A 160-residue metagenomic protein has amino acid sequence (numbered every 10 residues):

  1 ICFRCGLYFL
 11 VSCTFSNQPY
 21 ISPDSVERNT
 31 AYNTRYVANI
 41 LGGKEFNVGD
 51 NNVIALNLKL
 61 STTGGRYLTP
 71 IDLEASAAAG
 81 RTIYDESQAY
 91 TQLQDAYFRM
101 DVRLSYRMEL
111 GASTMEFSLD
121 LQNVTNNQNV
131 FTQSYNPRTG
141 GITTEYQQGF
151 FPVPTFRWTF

Functional and structural regions predicted by a protein language model:
I1-R66: Gram-negative outer-membrane beta-barrel transporters
F3, T30-Y36, Y90-F98, Y146-F150: Short sequence motifs at beta-strands and strand-loop junctions characteristic of Gram-negative outer-membrane
T14-F15, R28-Y32, A75-A77, Y90-L93 (+1 more regions): N-terminal start-of-chain detector that recognizes signal peptides and the immediate post-cleavage beginning
I21-T30, S87-T91, T139-T144: Extracellular loop and loop/strand-boundary signature of outer-membrane beta-barrel proteins
N33, N39, E45, D95 (+2 more regions): Generic secretory/membrane-interface signal
R35, L41, S87, R103 (+1 more regions): Intrinsic disorder/low-complexity detector
L60-R81, Y97-D101, Y106-F160: C-terminal beta-signal and adjacent terminal beta-strands/loops of Gram-negative outer-membrane beta-barrel proteins
Y84: Glycan-recognition and catalytic regions of carbohydrate-active enzymes
